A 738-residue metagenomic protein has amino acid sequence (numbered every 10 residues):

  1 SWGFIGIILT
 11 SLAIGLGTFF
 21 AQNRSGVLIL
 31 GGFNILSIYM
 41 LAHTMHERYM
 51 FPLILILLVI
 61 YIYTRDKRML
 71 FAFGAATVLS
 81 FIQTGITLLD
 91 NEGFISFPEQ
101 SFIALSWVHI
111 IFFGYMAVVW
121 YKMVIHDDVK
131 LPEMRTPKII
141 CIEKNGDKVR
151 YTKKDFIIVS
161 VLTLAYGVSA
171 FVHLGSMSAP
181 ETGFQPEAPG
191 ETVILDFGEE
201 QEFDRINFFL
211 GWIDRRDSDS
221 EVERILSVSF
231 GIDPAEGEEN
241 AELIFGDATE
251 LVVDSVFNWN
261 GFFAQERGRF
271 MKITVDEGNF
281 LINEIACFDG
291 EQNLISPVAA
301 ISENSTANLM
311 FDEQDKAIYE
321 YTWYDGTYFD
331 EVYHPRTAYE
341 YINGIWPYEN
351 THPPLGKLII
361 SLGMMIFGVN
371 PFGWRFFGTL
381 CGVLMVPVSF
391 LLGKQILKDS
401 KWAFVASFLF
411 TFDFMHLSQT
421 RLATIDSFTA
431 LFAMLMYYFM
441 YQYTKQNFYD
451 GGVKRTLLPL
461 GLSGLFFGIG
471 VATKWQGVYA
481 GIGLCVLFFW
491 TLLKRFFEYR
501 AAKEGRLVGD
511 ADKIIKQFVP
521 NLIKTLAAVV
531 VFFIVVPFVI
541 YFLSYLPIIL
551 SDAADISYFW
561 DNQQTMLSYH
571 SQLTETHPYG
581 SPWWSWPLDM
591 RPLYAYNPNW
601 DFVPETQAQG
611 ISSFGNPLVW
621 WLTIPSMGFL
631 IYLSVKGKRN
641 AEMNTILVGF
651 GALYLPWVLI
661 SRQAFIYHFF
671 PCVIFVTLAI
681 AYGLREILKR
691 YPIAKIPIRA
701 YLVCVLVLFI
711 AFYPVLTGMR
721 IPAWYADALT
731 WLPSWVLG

Functional and structural regions predicted by a protein language model:
S1, L16, V27, G31-I35 (+14 more regions): Transmembrane helical bundles and short interhelical boundary loops of multi-pass, membrane-embedded
S1-M40, L593-V648, L653: Aromatic/glycine/proline-enriched transmembrane-helix motif characteristic of membrane-embedded glycan-assembly enzymes
W2-I5, N350-I360, F367-P387, Q419 (+2 more regions): Loop-to-helix entry region of an early transmembrane alpha helix in multi-pass inner-membrane enzymes
S11-T18, F372, F376-L397, L435-F439 (+1 more regions): Transmembrane-helix motifs of polytopic, lipid-linked glycan transferases
Q22-G26, L384, S389-F412, L431 (+1 more regions): Transmembrane-helix signature of polytopic, membrane-embedded enzymes that assemble or transfer cell-envelope glycans
H46, W374, G378, M415-T429 (+1 more regions): Short acidic/glycine- and proline-prone juxtamembrane loop motifs at membrane-interface regions of multi-pass membrane
I56-L57, V388, F428-G451, F466-F467 (+3 more regions): Specific aromatic-rich, kink-prone transmembrane helix
S169-A241, V253-G326: Aromatic, loop-rich ligand-recognition surfaces of beta-strand-rich domains
